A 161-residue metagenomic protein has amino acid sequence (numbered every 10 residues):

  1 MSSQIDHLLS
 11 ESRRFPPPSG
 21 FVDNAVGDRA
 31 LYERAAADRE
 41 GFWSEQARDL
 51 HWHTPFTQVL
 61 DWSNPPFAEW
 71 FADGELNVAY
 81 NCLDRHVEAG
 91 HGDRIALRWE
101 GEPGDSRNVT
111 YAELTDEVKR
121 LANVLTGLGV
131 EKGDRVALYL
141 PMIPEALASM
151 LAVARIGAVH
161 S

Functional and structural regions predicted by a protein language model:
M1-D6: Short, Arg/Lys-rich segments that mark the N-terminal edge of DNA/RNA- and chromatin-recognition modules
H7-A30: Short, contiguous pre-domain boundary segments
N24-L31, P66-E75, W99-V109: Acyl-group handling in specialized metabolite and lipid biosynthesis
R34-Q58, G74-A96: A short N-terminal helical cap/helix-turn-helix that marks the beginning of AMP-binding/adenylate-forming
A79-Y80, D93, L97-L151: Conserved AMP-binding/adenylate-forming core of the ANL superfamily
A154: Anion (oxyanion) recognition and catalysis
G157: Structured binding elements
